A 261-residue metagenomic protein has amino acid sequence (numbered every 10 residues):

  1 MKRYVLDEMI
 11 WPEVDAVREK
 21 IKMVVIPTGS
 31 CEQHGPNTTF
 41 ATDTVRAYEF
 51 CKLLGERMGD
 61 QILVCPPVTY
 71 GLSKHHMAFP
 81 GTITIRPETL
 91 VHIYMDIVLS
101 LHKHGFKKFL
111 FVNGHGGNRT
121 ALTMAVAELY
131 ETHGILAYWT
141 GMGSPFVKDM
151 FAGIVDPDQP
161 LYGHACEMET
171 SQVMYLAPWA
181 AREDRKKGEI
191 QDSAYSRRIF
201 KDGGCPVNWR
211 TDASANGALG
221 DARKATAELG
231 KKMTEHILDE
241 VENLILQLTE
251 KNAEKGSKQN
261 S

Functional and structural regions predicted by a protein language model:
M1-L110, G116-S261: Extended, histidine- and acidic-residue-enriched regions that form the cofactor-binding/catalytic faces
